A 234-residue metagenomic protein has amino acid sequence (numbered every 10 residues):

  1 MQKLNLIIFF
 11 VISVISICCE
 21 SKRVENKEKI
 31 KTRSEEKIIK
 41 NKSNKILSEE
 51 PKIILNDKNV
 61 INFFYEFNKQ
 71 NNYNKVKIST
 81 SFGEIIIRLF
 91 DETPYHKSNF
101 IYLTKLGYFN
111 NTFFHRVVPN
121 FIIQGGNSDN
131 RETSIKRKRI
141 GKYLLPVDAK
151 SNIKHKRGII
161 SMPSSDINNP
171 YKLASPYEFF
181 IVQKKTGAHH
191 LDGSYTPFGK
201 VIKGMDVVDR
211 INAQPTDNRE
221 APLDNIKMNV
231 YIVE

Functional and structural regions predicted by a protein language model:
M1-E28: Bacterial Sec-dependent N-terminal signal peptides
C19-E234: Cyclophilin-like peptidyl-prolyl cis-trans isomerases
